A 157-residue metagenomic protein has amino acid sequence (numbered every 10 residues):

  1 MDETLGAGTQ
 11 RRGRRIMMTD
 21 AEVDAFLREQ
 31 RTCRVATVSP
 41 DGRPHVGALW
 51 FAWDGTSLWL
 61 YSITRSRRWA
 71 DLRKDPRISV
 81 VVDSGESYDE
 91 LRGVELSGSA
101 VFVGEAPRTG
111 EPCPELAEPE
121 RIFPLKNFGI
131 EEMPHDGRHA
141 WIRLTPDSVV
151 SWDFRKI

Functional and structural regions predicted by a protein language model:
M1-M18, E90-I157: Charged, gly/pro-rich active-site loop segments
G8-R34: Short, basic/aromatic recognition patches
D24-R28, W59, R138-W141: A generic structural signal for ordered secondary structure
Q30-T64, V80-V82, R92: Short beta-strand segments
D75-I78: Short coil-to-beta transition motif at edge beta-strands of beta-rich domains
S87: AMP-binding (ANL) adenylation modules
